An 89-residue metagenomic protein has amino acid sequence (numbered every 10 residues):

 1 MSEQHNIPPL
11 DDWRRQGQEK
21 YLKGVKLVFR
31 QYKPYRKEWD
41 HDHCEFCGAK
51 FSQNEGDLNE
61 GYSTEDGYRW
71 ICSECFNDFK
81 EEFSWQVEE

Functional and structural regions predicted by a protein language model:
M1-P34: N-terminal alpha-helical interaction blocks
H5-N6, Y32, S63-T64, F76-D78: Intrinsically disordered, low-complexity regions enriched in Ser/Pro/Gly/Gln/His and often acidic
V25-H43, Y62-D66: Short, flexible, mixed-charge glycine/proline-rich loop motifs that serve as phosphate/nucleic-acid-contacting
D42, D57, E88-E89: Short glycine-rich, low-complexity/disordered patches
C44-G48, C72-C75: Short cysteine-rich clusters marking metal-coordination/redox-active sites
N54-N59, E82-S84: Short Cys/His-rich "knuckle" micro-motifs
G67-E89: Short metal-binding segments enriched for Cys and/or His
